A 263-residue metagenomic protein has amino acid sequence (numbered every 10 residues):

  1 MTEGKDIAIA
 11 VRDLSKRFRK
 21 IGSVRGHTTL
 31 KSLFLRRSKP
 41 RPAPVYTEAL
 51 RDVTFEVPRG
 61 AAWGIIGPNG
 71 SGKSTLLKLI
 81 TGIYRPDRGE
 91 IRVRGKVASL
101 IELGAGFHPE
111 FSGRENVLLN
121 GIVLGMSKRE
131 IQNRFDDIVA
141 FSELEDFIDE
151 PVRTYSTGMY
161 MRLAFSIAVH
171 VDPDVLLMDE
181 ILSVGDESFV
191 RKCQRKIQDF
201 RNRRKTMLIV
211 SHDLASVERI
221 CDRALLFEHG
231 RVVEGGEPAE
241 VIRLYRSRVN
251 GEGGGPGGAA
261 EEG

Functional and structural regions predicted by a protein language model:
T2-A49, P238-E261: Pre-NBD coupling/linker segments of ABC/ABC-like ATPases
L30-S38, L118, E130-F147: Conserved ABC ATPase "signature" region
I66-P68: The feature captures the beta-strand-to-loop junction immediately N-terminal to the Walker
S211-H212: H-loop/switch region of ABC-family ATPase nucleotide-binding domains
V217-R219: A short, surface-exposed alpha-helical micro-motif characterized by mixed small hydrophobic and charged/polar residues
H229-G230, Y245: Conserved ABC ATPase "signature" C-loop
